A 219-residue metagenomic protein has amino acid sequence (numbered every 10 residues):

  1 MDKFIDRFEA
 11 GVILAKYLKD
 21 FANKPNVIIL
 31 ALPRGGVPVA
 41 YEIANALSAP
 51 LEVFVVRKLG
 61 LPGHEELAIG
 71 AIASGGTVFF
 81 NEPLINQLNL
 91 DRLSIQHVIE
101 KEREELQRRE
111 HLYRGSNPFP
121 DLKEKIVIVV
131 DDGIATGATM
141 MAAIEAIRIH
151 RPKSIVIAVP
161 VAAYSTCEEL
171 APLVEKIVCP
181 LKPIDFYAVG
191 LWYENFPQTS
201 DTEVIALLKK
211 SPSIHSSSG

Functional and structural regions predicted by a protein language model:
M1-G219: PRPP-associated nucleotide enzymes
